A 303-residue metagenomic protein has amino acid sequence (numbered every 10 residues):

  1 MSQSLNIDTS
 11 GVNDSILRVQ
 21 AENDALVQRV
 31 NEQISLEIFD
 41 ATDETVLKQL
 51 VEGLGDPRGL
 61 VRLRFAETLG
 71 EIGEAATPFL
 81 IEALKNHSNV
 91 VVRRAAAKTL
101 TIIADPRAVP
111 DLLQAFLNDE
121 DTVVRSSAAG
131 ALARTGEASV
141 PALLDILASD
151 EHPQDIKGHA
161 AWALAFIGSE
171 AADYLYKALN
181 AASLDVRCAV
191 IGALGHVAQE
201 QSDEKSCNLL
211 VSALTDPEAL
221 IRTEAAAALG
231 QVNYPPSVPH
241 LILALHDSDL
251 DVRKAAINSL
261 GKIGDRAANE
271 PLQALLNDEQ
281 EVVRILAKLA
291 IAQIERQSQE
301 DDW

Functional and structural regions predicted by a protein language model:
M1-H87, V92, A274, I285-K288 (+2 more regions): N-terminal alpha-helical scaffold/docking segments in eukaryotic complex subunits
D40-G53, E74-N86, D105-N118, E137-S149 (+5 more regions): Amphipathic alpha-helical scaffolding segments comprising HEAT/armadillo-like alpha-solenoid repeats
P57-R58, S88-N89, E120-D121, E151-P153 (+4 more regions): Short inter-helical turns and helix N-cap capping residues of alpha-solenoid HEAT/ARM repeat scaffolds
D119-V123, S127, D155-H159, D278-Q293: Core solenoid repeat modules with strong leucine/isoleucine-rich periodicity, prominently canonical LRR arrays but also
A219, T223-L289, Q293: Ankyrin-repeat and related helical/solenoid repeat scaffolds used for protein-protein interactions
